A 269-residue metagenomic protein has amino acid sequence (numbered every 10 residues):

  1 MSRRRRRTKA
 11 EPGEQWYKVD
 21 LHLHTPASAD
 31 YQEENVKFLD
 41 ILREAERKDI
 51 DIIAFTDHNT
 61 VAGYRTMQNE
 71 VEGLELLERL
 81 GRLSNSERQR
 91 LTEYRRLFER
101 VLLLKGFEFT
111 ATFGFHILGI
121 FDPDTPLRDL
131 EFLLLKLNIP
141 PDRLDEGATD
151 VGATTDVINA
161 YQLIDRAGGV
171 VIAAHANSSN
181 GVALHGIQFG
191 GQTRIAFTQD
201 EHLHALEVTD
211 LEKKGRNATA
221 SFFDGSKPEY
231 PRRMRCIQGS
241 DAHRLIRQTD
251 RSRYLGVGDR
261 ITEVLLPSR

Functional and structural regions predicted by a protein language model:
M1-I50, V61-E78, Q89-F107, A111-L127 (+4 more regions): Charged catalytic cores and adjacent phosphate/nucleic-acid-binding surfaces used for phosphate/nucleic-acid chemistry
E34-N35, D150-T154: A conditional alpha-helix N-cap/helix-loop micro-motif detector
L42, T154-V157: Short, hydrophobic/amphipathic alpha-helical packing segments that form internal helix faces or helix-helix interfaces
F55-T60: Active-site neighborhood of divalent metal-dependent phosphoester/pyrophosphate hydrolases
L83-S84: Short N-terminal edge-element motif at the start of the domain
N138-G152: Surface-exposed cleft-lining segments at the edges of enzyme active sites
D156-A160, I164: Phosphate-interacting basic helix/loop segments used at nucleotide- and nucleic-acid interfaces
